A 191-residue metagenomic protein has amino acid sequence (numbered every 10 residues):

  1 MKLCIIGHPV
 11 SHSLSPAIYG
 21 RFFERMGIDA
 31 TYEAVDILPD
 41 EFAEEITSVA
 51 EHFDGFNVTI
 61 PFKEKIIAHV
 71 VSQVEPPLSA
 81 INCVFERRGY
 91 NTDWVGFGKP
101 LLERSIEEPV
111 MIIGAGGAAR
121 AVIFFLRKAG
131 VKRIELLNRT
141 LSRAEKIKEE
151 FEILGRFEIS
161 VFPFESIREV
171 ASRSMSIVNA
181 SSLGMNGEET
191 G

Functional and structural regions predicted by a protein language model:
M1-R104: Phosphate/diphosphate ligand-binding glycine-rich loop within oxidoreductases
G7, D93-W94, L101, E107-V131 (+1 more regions): Glycine-rich adenosine-cofactor-binding loop
E33, I134-E135: Conserved beta-strand positions in the Rossmann-like core of class I SAM-dependent methyltransferases
D54, K132, F157: Short acidic/polar active-site loop segments enriched in Thr and Asp
K146-F157: Short, conserved SAM-binding/catalytic segment of Class I S-adenosyl-L-methionine-dependent methyltransferases
F157-G191: Rossmann-like adenosine-cofactor binding region
